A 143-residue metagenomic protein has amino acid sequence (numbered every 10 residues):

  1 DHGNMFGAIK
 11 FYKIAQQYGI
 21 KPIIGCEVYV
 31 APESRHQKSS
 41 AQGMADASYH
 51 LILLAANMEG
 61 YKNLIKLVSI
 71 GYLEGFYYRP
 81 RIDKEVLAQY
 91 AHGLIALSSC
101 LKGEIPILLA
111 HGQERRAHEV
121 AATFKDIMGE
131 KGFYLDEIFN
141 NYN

Functional and structural regions predicted by a protein language model:
H2-N143: Phosphodiester-processing cores and adjacent nucleic acid-binding clamps
